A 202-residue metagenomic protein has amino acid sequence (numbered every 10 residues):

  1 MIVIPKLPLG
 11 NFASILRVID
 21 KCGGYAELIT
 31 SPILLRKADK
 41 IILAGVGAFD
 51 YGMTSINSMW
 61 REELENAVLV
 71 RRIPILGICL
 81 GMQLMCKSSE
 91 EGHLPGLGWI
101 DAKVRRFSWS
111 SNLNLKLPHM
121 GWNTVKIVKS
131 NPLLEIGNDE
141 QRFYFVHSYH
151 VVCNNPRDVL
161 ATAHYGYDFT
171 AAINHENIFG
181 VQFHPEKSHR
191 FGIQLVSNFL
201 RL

Functional and structural regions predicted by a protein language model:
M1-P74, K103-S108, F191-L202: N-terminal beta1-alpha1 cap of cysteine-dependent amidohydrolase-like domains
V3-K6, Y144, F179-F183: Active-site-proximal beta-strand elements of phosphoester/diester hydrolases
I41-A44, V68-S89, L97: Catalytic nucleophile loop
A48-Y51, Q83-H93, F183-P185: A short secondary-structure junction motif
P74-G77, G96-L97, L117, R142-F143 (+2 more regions): A residue-level structural signature of the nucleotidyltransferase/glycosyltransferase Rossmann-like core
C79, H147, H184: Histidine-centered divalent metal-coordination motifs
S88-Y165: Pocket-forming structural segment of enzyme catalytic cores
H150-L202: C-terminal and late-domain segments of enzyme folds
